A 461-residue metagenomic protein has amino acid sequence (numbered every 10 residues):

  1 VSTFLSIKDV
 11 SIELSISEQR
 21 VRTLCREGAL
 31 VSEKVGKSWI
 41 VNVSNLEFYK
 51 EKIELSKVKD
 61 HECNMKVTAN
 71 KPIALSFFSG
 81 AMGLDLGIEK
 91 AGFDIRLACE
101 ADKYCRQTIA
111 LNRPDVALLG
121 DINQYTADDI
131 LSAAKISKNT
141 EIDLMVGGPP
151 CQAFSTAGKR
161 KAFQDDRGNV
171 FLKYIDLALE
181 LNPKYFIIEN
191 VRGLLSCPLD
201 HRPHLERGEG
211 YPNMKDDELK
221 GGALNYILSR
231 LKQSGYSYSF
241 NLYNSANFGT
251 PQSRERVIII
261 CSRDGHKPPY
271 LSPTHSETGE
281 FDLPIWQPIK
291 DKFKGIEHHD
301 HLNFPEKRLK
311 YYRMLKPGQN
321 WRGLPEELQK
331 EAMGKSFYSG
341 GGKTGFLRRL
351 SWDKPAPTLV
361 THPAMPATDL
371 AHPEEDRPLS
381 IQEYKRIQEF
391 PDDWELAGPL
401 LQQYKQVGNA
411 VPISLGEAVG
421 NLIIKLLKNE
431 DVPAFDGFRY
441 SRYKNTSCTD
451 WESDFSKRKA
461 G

Functional and structural regions predicted by a protein language model:
V1-R20: Polyanion-binding surface elements
S15, T23-E27, K37, E51 (+1 more regions): Residue-level detection of the helix-turn-helix DNA-binding "recognition helix"
T23, E27, V43-R96, R230-Q233 (+3 more regions): S-adenosyl-L-methionine-dependent DNA methyltransferase catalytic core
E27-K34, L55, S196: Short, solvent-exposed alpha-helical "recognition" segments
K37-V43: Minor-groove-contacting beta-hairpin "wing" of winged helix-turn-helix DNA-binding domains
D60-Y185, V191-R207, Y211: Core alpha/beta nucleotide-donor-binding catalytic domains of modification enzymes
N169-S262: Conserved Class I SAM-dependent methyltransferase catalytic core
